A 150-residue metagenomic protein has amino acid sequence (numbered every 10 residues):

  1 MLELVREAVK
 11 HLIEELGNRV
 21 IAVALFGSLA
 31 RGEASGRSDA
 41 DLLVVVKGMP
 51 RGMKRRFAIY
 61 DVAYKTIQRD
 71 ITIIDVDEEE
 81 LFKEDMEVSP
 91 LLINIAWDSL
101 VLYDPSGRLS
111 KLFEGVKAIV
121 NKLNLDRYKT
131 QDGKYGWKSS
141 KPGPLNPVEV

Functional and structural regions predicted by a protein language model:
M1-R19, A30-G36, K47-V150: Catalytic core of pol beta-like nucleotidyltransferases
F26-S28: Glycine-rich beta-strand-to-loop/alpha-helix junction loops that act as flexible
